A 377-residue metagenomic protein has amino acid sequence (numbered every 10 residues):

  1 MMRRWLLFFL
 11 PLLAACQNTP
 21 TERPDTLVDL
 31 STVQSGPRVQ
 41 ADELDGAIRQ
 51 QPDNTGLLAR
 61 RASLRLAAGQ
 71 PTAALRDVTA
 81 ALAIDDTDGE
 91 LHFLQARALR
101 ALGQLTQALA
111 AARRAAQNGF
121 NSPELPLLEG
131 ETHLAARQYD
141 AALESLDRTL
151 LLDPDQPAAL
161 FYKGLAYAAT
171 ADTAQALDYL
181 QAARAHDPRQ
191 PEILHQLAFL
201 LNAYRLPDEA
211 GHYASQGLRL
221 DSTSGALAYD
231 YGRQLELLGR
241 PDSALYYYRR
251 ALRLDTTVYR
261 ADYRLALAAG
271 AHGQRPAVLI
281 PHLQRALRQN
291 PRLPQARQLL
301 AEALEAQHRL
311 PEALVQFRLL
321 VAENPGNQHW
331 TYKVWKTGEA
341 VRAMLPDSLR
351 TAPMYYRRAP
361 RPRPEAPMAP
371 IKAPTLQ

Functional and structural regions predicted by a protein language model:
C16-T79, A83-D85, A101, G338-Q377: N-terminal leader/linker segments that initiate helical-solenoid repeat arrays
Q34-E43, A68-A80, L102-R114, A136-R148 (+6 more regions): Structural signature of tandem alpha-helical TPR/SEL1-like repeats, specifically the intra-repeat loop/turn
Q50-Q51, I84, Q117-G119, L152 (+5 more regions): Structural marker of alpha-solenoid helical repeat scaffolds
T55-G56, G89-E90, S122-E124, Y139 (+6 more regions): Helix-start (N-cap) detector for alpha-helical repeat units in TPR-like alpha-solenoids, especially tetratricopeptide
R60, L94, E124, L128 (+6 more regions): Canonical tetratricopeptide repeat
S63, R97, E131, L165 (+5 more regions): Residue-level recognition of tetratricopeptide repeat
L66, F93, R100, L127 (+8 more regions): Position-specific recognition of the canonical hydrophobic site in helix A of tetratricopeptide repeat
E131, F199, R233-L237, R249-R288: Alpha-helical adaptor scaffolds
